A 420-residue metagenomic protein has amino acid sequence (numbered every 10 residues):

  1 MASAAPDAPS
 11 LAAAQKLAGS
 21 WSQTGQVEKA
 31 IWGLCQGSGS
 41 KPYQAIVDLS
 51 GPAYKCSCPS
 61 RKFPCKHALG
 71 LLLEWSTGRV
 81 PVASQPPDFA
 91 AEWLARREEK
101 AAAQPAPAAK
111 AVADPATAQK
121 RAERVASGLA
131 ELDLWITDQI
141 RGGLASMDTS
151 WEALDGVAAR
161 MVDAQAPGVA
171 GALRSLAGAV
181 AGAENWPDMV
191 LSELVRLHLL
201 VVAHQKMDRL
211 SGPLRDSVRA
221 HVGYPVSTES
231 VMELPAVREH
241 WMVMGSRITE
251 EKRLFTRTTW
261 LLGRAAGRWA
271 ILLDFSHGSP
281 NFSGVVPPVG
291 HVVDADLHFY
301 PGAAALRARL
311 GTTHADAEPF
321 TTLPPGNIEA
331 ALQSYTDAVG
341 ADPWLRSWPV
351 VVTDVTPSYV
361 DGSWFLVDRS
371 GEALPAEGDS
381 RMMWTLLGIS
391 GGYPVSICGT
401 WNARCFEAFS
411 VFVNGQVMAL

Functional and structural regions predicted by a protein language model:
M1-L420: Long, low-complexity, compositionally biased intrinsically disordered regions
